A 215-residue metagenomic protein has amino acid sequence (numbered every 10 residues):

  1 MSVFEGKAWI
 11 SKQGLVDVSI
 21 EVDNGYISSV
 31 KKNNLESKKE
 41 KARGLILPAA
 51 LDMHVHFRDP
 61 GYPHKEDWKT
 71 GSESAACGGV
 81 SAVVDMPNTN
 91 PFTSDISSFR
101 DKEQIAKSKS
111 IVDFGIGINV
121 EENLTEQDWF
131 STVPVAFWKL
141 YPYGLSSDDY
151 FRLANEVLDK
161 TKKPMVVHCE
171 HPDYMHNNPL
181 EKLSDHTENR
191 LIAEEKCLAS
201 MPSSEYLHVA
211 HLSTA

Functional and structural regions predicted by a protein language model:
M1-L35: N-terminal metal-binding scaffold of metallo-dependent hydrolase/deaminase domains
S2-E5, N33-D85: Replace "His-x-His-based motif
G6-K7, G25, R43, H54 (+6 more regions): Divalent metal-coordination and catalytic microenvironments
S29-K32, I118, H211: Short loop/edge segments at beta-strand edges and connector loops that shape dinucleotide/nucleotide cofactor-binding
A49-V55, V83-D85, F114-I118, A136-L140 (+2 more regions): Hydrophobic faces of well-ordered beta-strands that scaffold small-molecule active sites in alpha/beta enzyme cores
F57-G61, N88-T89, H176, S184: A short acidic, helix-capping loop that chelates divalent metal ions and anchors anionic groups
Y62-A136, R152-D159, I192, K196: Alpha-helical scaffold segments that flank or form the walls of functional sites
L124-A215: Histidine/acidic residue-rich metal-binding segments in metalloenzymes
